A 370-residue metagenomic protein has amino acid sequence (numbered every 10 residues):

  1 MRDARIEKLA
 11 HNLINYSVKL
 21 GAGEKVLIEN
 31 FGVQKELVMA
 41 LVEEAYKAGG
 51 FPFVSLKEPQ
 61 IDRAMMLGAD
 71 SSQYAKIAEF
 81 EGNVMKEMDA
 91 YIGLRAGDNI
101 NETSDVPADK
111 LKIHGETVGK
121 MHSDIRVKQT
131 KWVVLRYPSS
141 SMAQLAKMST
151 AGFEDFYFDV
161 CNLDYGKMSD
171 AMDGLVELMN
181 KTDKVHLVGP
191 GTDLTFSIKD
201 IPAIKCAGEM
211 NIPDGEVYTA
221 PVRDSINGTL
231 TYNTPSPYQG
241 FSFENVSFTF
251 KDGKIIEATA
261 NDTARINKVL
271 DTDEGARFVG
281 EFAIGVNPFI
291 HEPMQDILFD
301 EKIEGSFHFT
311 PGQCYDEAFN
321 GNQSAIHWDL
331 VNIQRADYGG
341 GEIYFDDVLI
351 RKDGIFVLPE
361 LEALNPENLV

Functional and structural regions predicted by a protein language model:
M1-G228, P359-L369: Active-site bordering "gate/hinge" segments that shape substrate access to catalytic or cofactor-binding pockets
V33-Q34, G97-N99, S139, I201 (+7 more regions): Short, glycine-/Ser/Thr-/acidic-enriched flexible segments
L178-K184, S242-E244, R335-E342: A short, compositionally biased
L187, T249, I343: Short aromatic-centered micro-motifs
E216-A258: Oxyanion-binding "anion nests"
N227, F243-N245, D252, R277-E281 (+3 more regions): Active-site lining segments that contact anionic ligands and/or coordinate catalytic metals
E257-Q323: Dual-mode signal for accessory low-complexity, basic/Gly-rich regions
Q295-L369: Internal helix-turn-beta structural module
